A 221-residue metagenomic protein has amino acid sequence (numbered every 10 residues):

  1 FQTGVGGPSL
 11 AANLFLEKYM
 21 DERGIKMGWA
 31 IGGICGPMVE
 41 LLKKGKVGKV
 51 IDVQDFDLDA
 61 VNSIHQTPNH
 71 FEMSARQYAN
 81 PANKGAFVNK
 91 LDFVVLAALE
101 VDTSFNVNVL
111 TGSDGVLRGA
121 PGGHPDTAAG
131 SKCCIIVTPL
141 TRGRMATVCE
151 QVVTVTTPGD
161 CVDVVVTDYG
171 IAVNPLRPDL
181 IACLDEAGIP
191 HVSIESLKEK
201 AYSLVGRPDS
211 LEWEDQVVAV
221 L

Functional and structural regions predicted by a protein language model:
T3, L10-M20, G24-G28, P37-L221: Conserved phosphate- and dinucleotide-binding cores of soluble alpha/beta proteins, encompassing both enzyme active
